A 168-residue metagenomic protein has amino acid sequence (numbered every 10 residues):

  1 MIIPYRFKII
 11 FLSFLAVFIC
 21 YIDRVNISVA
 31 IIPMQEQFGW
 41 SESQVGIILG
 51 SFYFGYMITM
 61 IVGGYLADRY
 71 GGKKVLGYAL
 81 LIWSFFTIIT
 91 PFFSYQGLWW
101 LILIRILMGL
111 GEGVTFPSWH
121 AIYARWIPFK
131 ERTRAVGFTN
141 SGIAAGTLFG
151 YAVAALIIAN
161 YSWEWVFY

Functional and structural regions predicted by a protein language model:
K8-E42: Extracytoplasmic
V25, Y53-I61, T147-L148: Residue-level signature of mid-helix packing/kink "hotspots" within the transmembrane helices of 12-pass Major
P33, G64-Y65, R69, L156: Membrane-interface helix termini in secondary transporters
L81-Y95: C-terminal ends and interior cores of transmembrane alpha-helices in multi-pass membrane transporters/permeases
F92-I104, S162: Helix-loop junctions at membrane interfaces in 12-TM secondary transporters
I104-A144: Cytoplasmic helix-loop-helix junction between adjacent transmembrane helices in 12-TM secondary transporters
T139, I143-Y168: Helix-loop-helix hairpin linking two adjacent transmembrane segments in secondary transporters
